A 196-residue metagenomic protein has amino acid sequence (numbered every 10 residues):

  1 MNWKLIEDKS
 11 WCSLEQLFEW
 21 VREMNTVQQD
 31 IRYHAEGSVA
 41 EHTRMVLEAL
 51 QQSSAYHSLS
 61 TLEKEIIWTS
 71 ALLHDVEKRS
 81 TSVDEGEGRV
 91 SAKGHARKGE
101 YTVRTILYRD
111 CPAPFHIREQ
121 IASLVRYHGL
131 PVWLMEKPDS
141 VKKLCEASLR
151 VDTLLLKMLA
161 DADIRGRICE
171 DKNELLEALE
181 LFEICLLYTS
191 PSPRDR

Functional and structural regions predicted by a protein language model:
M1-E85: Acidic/His-rich, divalent-metal-binding segments that scaffold phosphate/diphosphate chemistry
C12, H116, N173-L176: Alpha-helix boundary/N-cap detector
Q52-C169: Divalent metal-dependent catalytic cores for phosphoryl transfer on phosphate-bearing substrates
S123, L175-E180: Extracytoplasmic/periplasmic beta-strand context in beta-sandwich domains, especially the cupredoxin/COX2 CuA-binding
F182-L186: Acidic, carboxylate-rich catalytic segments that either coordinate divalent cations
Y188-D195: Conserved small/polar residues in nucleotide/adenosyl-binding loops
